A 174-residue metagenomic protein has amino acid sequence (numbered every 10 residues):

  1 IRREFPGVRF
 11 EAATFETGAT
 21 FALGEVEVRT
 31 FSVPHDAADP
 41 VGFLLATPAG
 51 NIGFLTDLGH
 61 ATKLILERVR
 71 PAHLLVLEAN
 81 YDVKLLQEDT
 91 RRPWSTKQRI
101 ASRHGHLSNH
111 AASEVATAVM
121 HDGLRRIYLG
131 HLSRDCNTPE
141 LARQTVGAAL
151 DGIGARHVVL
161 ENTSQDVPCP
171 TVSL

Functional and structural regions predicted by a protein language model:
I1-R2, N137, C169-T171: Short active-site-adjacent helix-start/loop capping segments
I1-T20: Active-site HxH/HxHxD metal-binding segment of metal-dependent hydrolases
G7-R9, L23-E25, H121-D122, A155-H157: Short, well-ordered coil/turn elements that cap or connect secondary structure elements
E11-A13, E27, V159-E161: Conserved beta-strand segments of alpha/beta enzyme cores
T14-L74, D166, T171-L174: Core dinuclear metal-dependent hydrolase active-site scaffold
K63-T163: Cap/insert and terminal regions of metallo-dependent hydrolase folds
